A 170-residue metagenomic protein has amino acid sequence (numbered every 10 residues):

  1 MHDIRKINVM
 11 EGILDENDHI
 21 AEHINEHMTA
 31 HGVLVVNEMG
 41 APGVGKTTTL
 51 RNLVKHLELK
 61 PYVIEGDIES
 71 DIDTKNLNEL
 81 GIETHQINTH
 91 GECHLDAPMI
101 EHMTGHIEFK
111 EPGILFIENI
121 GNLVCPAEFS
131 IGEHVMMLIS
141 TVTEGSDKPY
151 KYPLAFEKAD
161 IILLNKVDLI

Functional and structural regions predicted by a protein language model:
D3-M39, L53-G132, E144: Nucleotide-state-sensitive switch-loop elements of NTP-binding domains
P42: The conserved Walker
K46: Conserved lysine of the Walker
T49: Hydrophobic positions on the alpha1 helix immediately C-terminal to the Walker A/P-loop
I72, Y152-F156: Glycine-rich, charge-decorated loop segments at or immediately adjacent to ligand/cofactor-binding or catalytic sites
M137-I139, A155-I170: Conserved beta-strand/loop subsegment of P-loop NTPase cores
S146-K148: Short, flexible loop segments at boundaries between secondary-structure elements
